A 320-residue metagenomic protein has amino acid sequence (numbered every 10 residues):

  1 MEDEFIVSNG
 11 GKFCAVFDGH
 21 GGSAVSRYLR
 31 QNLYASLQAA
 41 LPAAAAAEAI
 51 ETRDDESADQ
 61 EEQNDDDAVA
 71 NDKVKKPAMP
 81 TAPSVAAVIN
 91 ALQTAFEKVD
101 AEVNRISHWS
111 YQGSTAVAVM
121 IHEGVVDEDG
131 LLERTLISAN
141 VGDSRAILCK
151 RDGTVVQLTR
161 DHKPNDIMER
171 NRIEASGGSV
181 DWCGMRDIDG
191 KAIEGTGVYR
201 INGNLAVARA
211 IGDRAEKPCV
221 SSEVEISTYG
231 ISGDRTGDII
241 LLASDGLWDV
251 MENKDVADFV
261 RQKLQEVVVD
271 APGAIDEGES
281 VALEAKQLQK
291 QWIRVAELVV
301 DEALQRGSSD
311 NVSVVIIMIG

Functional and structural regions predicted by a protein language model:
M1-G320: PP2C/PPM-type serine/threonine phosphatase catalytic domain
